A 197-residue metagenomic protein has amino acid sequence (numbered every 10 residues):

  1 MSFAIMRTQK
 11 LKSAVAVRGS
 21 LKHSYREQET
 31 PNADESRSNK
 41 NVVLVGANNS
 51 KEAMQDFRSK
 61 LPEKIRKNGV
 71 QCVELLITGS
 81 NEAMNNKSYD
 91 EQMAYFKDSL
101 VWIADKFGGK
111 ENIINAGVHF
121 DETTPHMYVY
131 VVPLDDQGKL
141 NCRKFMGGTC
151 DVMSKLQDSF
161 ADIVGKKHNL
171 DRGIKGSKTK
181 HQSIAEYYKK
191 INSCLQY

Functional and structural regions predicted by a protein language model:
M1-Y197: N-terminal nicking endonuclease/strand-transfer module with a His-rich metal-binding environment and a catalytic Tyr
